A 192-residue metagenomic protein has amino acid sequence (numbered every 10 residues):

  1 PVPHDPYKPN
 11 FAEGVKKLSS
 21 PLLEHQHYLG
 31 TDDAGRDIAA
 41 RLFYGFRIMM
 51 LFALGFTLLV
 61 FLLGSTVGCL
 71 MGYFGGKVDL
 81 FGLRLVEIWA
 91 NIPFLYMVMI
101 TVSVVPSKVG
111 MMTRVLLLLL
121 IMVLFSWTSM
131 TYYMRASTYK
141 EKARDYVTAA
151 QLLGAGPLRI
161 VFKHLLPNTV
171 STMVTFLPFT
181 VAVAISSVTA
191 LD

Functional and structural regions predicted by a protein language model:
P1, H25, I38-L42, V78-L85 (+3 more regions): Hydrophobic alpha-helical segments of integral membrane proteins, encompassing both true transmembrane helices
P1-F61, S65, C69-L70, N91 (+1 more regions): Gly/Trp-centered helix-boundary motif
V2, V105-P106: Juxtamembrane "helix exit" motif at the C-terminal ends of alpha-helical transmembrane segments in multi-pass membrane
F43-R47, F56, V60-V67, V86-V98 (+6 more regions): Faces of alpha-helical transmembrane segments in polytopic inner-membrane proteins
M71-G72, A149: Small-residue (primarily alanine) positions within well-ordered alpha-helices, especially packing/interaction faces
Y73-K77, K108, M112: Helix-loop interface residues and adjacent transmembrane-helix termini in multi-pass membrane transporters, primarily
A143-Y146: ABC ATPase nucleotide-binding domain helical subdomain, centered on the C-loop/LSGGQ "ABC signature"
T189-D192: Short, intrinsically disordered, charge-balanced linker/junction segments flanking boundaries in proteins
